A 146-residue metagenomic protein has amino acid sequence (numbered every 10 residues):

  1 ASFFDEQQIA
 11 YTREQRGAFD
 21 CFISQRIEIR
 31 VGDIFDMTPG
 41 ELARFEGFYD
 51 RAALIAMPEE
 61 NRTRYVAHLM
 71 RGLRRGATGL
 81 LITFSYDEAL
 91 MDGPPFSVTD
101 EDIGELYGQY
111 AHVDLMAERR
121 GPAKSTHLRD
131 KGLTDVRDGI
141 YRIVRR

Functional and structural regions predicted by a protein language model:
A1-E41, V66-H68, G72-R146: Class I (Rossmann-like) S-adenosyl-L-methionine-dependent methyltransferase catalytic domain, capturing the SAM-binding
F48-Y49: Hydrophobic beta-strand segment of the Class I
A56-H68: A short, conserved alpha-helix within the catalytic core of class I
